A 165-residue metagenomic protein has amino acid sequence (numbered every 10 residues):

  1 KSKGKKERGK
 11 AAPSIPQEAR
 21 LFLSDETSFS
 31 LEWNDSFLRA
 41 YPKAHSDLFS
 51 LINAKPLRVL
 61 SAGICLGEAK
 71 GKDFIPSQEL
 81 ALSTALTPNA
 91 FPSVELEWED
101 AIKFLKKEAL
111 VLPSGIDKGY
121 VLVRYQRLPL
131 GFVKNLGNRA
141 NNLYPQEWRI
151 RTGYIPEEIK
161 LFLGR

Functional and structural regions predicted by a protein language model:
K1-R165: Polybasic, low-complexity RNA-engagement segments
